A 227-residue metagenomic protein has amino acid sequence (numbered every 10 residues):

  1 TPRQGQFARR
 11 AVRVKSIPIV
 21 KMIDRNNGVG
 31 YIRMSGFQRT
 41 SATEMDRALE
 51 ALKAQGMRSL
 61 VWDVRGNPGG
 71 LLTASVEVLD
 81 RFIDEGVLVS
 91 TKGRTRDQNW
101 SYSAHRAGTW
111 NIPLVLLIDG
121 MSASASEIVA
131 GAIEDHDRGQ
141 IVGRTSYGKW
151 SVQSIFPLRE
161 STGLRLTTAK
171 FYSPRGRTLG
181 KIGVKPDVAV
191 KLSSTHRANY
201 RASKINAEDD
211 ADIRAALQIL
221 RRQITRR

Functional and structural regions predicted by a protein language model:
T1-F156, R226: Cleft-lining beta-strand/loop regions that shape enzyme active-site pockets
A8-R13, F171, P186-D187: A short, sequence-level motif marking secondary-structure junctions
S124, K170, P174-L179: Metal-dependent DNA phosphodiester-chemistry modules and their immediately adjacent helices/loops in DNA-processing
L158-K170: Short acidic, Pro/Gly- and aromatic-enriched capping/linker segments at domain boundaries
G163, R175-R227: Conserved functional hotspot residues or short segments at active or partner-binding sites across diverse domains
